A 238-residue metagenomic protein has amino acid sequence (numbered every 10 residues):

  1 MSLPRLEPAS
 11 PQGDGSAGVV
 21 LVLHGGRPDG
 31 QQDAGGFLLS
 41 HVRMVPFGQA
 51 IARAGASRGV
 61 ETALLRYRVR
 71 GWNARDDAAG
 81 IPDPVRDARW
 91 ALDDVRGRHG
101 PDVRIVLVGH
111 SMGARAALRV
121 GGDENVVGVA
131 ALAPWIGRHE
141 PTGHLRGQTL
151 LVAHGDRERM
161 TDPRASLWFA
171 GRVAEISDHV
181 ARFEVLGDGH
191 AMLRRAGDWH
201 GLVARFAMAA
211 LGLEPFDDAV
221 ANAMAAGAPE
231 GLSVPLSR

Functional and structural regions predicted by a protein language model:
S10, D14-G100: Serine-hydrolase catalytic machinery in alpha/beta-hydrolase-like enzymes
H99-H110: Alpha/beta-hydrolase fold nucleophile elbow
L107-G109, L132, A153: Short beta-strand immediately N-terminal to the catalytic nucleophile in serine-hydrolase-like folds
G109-G113, A117: Gly/Ala-rich beta-loop-alpha elbow adjacent to hydrolase catalytic centers
N125-I136: A conserved short beta-strand
R146, L151-E158: Short beta-strand/loop motif that positions the catalytic acidic residue of the alpha/beta-hydrolase fold
D162-R172: Short alpha-helix in the alpha/beta-hydrolase fold that links the catalytic acid
L167, D178-R238: C-terminal catalytic histidine-bearing segment of alpha/beta-hydrolase fold enzymes
